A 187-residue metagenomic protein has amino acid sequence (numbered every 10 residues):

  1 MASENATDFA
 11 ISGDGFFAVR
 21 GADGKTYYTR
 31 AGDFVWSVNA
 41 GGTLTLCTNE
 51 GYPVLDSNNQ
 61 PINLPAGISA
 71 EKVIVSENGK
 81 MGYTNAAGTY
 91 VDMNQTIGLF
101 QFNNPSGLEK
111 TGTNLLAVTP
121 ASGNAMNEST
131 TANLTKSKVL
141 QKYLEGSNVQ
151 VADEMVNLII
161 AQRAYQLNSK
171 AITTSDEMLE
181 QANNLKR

Functional and structural regions predicted by a protein language model:
M1-R187: Amphipathic alpha-helical polymerization modules
